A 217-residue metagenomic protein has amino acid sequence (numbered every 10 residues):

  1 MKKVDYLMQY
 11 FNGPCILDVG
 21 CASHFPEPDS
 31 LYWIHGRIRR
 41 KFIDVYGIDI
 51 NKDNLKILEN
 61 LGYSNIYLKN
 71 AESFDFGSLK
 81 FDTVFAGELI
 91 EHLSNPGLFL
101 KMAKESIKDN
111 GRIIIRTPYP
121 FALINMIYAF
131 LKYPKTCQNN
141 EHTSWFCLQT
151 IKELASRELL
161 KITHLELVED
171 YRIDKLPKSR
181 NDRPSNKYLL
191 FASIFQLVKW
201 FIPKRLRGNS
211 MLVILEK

Functional and structural regions predicted by a protein language model:
M1-D5: Class I SAM-dependent methyltransferase Rossmann-like catalytic core, especially the SAM/SAH-binding loop
M8-Y10, P14-I127, F146-K152, M211-K217: Conserved SAM-binding loop
E72, S94-K108, R112-E216: S-adenosyl-L-methionine-dependent methyltransferase catalytic module, highlighting the catalytic core
